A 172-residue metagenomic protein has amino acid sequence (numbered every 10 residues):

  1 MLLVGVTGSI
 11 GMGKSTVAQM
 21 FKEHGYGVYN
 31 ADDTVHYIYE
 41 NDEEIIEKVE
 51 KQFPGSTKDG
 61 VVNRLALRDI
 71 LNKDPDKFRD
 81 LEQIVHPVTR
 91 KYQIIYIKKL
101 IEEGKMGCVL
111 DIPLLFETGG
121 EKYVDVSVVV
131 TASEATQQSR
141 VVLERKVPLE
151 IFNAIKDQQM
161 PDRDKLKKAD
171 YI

Functional and structural regions predicted by a protein language model:
V6: Hydrophobic anchor at the beta1->P-loop junction of P-loop NTPases
S9, F21: P-loop (Walker A) phosphate-binding loop of NTP-binding proteins
M12: ATP-binding Walker
S15: Walker A/P-loop
D33-M106: ATP-dependent small-molecule kinase phosphotransfer cores that center on conserved nucleotide phosphate-binding segments
Q93, K122-Y123, E134, L143 (+1 more regions): Small-molecule kinase domains that catalyze NTP-dependent phosphoryl transfer to phosphate-bearing small molecules
I94-E102, G107-E144: ATP-dependent NMP and nucleoside kinases share a basic, alpha-helical "lid"
